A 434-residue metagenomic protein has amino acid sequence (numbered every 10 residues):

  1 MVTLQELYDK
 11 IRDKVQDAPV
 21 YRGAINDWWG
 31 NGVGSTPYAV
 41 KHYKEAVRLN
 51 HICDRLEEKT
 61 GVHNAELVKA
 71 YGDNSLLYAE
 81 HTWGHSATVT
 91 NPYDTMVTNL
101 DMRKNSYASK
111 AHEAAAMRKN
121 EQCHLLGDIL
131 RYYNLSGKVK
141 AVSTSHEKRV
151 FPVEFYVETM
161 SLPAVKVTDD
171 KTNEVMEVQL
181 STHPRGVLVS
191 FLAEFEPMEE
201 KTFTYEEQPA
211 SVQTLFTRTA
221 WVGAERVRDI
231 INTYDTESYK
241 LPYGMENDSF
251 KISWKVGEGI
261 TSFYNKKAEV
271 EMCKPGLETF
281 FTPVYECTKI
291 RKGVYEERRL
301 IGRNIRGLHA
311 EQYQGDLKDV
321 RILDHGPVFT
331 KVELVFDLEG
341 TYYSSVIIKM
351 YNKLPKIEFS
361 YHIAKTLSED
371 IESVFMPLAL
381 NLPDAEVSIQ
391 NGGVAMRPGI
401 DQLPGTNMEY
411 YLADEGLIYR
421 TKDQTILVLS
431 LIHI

Functional and structural regions predicted by a protein language model:
M1-R131, K140, T144, S190-E196 (+2 more regions): Active-site and substrate-binding clefts of carbohydrate-active enzymes
M1-V2, M160-L162, D384: Structural alpha-beta junctions
K10, V150, E369: Active-site-proximal flexible loops/turns
K14-A18, Y38, N64, G72 (+15 more regions): Generic structural signal for short, flexible, solvent-exposed coil/loop and linker residues
V15-D17, Y156-E158, F375-L380: Short secondary-structure boundary/capping segments
A65, L77-I363, V374: Catalytic and substrate-binding regions of extracellular carbohydrate-active enzymes, especially polysaccharide lyases
K353-A395: Acidic (Asp/Glu-rich), glycine- and aromatic
